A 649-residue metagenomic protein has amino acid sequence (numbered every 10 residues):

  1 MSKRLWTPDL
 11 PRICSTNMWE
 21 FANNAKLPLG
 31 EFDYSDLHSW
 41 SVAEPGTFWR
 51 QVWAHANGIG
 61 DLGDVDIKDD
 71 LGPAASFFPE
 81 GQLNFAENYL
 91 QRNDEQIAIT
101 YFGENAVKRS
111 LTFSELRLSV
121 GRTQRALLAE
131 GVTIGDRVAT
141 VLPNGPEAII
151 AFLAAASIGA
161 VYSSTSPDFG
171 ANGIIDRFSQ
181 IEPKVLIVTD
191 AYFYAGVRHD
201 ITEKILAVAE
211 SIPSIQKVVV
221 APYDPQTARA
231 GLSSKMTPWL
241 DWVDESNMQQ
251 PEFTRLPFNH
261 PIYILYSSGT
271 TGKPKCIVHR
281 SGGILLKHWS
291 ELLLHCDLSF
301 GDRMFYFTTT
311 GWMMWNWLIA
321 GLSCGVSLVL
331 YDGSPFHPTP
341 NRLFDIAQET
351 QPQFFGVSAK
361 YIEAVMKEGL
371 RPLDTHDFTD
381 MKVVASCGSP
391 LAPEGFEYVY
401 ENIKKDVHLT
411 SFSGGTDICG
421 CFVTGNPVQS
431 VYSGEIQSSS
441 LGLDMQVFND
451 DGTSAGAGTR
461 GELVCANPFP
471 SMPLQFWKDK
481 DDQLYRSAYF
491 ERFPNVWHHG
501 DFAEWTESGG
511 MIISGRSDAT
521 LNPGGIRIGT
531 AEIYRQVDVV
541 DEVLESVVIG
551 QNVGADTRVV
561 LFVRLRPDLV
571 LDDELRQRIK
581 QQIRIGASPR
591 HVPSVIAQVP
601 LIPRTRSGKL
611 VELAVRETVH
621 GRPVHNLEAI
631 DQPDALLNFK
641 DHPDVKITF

Functional and structural regions predicted by a protein language model:
D36-W40, I99-L153, G170-I175, S234-D241 (+1 more regions): Conserved AMP-binding/adenylate-forming core of the ANL superfamily
E95-I97, V219-V220, S233-Y266, K273 (+3 more regions): Conserved pre-ATP/AMP-binding loop-to-beta segment of ANL
S157-D241, T350-Q351, S358-A359: Structural core segment of the AMP-binding/adenylate-forming
T165-D190, I205, Q348, F355 (+9 more regions): AMP-binding/adenylate-forming catalytic core of the ANL superfamily
K217-P222, I585-L610, P623-F649: AMP-binding/adenylate-forming catalytic domain of the ANL superfamily
G283-R303, M313-Q353, E368-L370: Conserved AMP-binding/adenylation subdomain of ANL enzymes
V326, Q353-G356, M366-V431, D444: Gly/Ser/Thr-rich phosphate-binding loop
S439-S440, T453-F490, I528, P623-V624 (+1 more regions): Conserved ATP/PPi-binding loop(s) of AMP-dependent carboxylate-activating enzymes
